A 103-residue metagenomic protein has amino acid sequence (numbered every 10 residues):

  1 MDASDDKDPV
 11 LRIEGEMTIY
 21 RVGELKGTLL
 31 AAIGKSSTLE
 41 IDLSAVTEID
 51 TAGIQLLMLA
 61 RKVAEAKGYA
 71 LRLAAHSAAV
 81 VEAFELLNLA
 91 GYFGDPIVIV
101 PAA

Functional and structural regions predicted by a protein language model:
M1-I49, L59-A103: STAS-like cytosolic regulatory interaction modules
